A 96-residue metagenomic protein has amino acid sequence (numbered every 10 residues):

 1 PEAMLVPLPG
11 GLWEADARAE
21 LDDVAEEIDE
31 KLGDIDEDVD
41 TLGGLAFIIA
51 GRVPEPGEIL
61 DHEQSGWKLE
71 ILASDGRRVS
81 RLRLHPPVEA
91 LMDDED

Functional and structural regions predicted by a protein language model:
P1-D96: Cytosolic regulatory modules rich in charged/polar residues
